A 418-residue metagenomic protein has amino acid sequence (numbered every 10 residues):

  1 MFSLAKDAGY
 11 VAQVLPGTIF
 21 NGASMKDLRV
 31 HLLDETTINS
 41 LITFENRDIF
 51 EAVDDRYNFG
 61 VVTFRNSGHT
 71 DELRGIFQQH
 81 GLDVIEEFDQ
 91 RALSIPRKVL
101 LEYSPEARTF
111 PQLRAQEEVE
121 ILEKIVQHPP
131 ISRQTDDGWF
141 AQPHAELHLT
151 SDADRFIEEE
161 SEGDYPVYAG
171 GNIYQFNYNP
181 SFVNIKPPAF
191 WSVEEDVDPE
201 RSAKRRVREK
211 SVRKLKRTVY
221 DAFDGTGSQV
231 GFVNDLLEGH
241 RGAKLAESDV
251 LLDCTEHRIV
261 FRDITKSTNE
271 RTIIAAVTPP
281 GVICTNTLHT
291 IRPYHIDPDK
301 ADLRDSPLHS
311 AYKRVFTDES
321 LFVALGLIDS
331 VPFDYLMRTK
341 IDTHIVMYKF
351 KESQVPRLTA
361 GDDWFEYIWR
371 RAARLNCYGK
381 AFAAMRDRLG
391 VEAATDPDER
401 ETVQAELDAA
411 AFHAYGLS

Functional and structural regions predicted by a protein language model:
M1-S418: S-adenosyl-L-methionine
